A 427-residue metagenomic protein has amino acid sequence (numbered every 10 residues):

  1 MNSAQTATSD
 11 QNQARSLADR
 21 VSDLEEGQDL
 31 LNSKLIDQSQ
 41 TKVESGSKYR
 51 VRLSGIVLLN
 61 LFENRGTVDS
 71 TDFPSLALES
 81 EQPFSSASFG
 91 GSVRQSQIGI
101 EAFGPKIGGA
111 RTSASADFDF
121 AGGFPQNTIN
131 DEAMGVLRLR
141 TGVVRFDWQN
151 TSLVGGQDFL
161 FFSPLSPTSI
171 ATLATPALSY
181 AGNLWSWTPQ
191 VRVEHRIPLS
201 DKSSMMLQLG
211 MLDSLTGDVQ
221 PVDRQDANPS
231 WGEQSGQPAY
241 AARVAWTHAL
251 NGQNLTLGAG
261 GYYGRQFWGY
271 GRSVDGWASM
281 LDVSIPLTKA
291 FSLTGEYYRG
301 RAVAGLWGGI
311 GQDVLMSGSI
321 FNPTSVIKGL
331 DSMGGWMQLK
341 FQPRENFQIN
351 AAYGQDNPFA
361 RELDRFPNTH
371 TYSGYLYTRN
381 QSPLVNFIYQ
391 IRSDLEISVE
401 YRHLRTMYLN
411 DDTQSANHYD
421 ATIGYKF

Functional and structural regions predicted by a protein language model:
M1-S70: N-terminal periplasmic/intermembrane-space "pro-region" immediately following the signal or transit peptide
T41-S75, E79-D218, G236-A241, A245-N251 (+4 more regions): Outer membrane beta-barrel
T41-V43, S86-G90, E132, V143 (+9 more regions): Outer-membrane beta-barrel proteins
T67-T71, P125-G135, L165-T172, D218-N228 (+7 more regions): Outer-membrane beta-barrel translocator domains and adjoining extracellular loop/strand segments of Gram-negative
V93, L137, S186, Q237-A239 (+6 more regions): Membrane-spanning beta-strands of outer-membrane beta-barrel proteins
S113-G122, L209, D213, L257-R265 (+3 more regions): Transmembrane beta-strand segments that form the barrel wall of outer-membrane beta-barrel proteins
A242, W246-Y377: Detector for outer-membrane/organellar transmembrane beta-barrel domains, recognizing the amphipathic beta-strand
Y389-I391, S415-F427: Outer-membrane beta-barrel "beta-signal"
